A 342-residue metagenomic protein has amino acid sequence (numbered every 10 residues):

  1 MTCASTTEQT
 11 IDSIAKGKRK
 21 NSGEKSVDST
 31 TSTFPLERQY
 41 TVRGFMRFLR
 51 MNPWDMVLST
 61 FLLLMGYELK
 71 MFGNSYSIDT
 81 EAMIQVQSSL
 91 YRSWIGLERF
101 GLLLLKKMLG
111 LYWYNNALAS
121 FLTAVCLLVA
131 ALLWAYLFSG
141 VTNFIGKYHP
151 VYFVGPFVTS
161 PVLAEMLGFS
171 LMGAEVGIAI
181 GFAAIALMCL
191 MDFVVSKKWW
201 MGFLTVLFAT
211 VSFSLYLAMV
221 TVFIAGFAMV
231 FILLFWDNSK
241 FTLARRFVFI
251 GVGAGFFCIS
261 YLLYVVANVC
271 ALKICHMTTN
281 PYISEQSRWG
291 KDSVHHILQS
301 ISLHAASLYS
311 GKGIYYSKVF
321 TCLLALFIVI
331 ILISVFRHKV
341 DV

Functional and structural regions predicted by a protein language model:
M1-L64: Start-transfer (signal-anchor) and selected internal transmembrane alpha helices of multi-pass inner/ER membrane
E68-M71, S75-A117, I250-R337, V342: Membrane-lumen/periplasm interface segments of multi-pass, membrane-embedded glycan/lipid transferases
R99, T123-C126, I145-M191, S214-M219 (+3 more regions): Membrane-interface micro-motifs in multi-pass membrane enzymes
L105-K147, Y309-G313: Juxtamembrane segments of multi-pass membrane glycosylation machinery that transfer sugars from lipid-linked donors
L133-V151, L171, D192-K198, R337-H338: Transmembrane alpha-helical segments of multipass membrane enzymes and assembly factors that act on membrane-embedded
A183-M201, W236-F241: Membrane-interface transmembrane helices that cradle and orient dolichyl/undecaprenyl
M201-L217, V222, A228: Membrane-interface alpha helices of multi-pass inner-membrane proteins
V222-C258: Perimembrane helix-loop-helix junctions
